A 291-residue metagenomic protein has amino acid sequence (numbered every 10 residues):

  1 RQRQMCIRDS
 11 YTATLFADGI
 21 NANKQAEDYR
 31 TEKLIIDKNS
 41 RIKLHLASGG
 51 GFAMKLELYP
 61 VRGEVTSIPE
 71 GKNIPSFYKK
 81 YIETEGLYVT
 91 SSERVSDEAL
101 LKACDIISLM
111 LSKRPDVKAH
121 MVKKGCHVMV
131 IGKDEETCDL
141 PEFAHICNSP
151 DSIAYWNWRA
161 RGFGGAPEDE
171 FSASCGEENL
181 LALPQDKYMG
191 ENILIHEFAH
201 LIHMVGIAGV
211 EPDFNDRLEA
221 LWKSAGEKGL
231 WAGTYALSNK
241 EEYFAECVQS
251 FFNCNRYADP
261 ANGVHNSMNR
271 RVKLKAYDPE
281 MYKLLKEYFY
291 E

Functional and structural regions predicted by a protein language model:
Q2-I7: Short, small-residue-biased leader/transition segments that mark boundaries at the very start of proteins
L15-N39: Solvent-exposed beta-strand/loop surfaces of large extracellular or lumenal domains
L34-P60: C-terminal beta-strand-rich structural cap/linker in extracellular carbohydrate-active enzymes
V61-E85: N-terminal low-complexity, Pro/Thr/Ser-rich intrinsically disordered segments that act as propeptides or flexible
I74-F77, T84-L87, S92, S96-K223 (+1 more regions): Acidic/His-rich structured neighborhood in mature extracellular/periplasmic domains
S91-R94, L230-S238, M268-L274: Active-site rim elements
V205-Y257: Post-HExxH zinc-binding segment in Zn-dependent metallohydrolases
V248-E291: Pan-zinc metallopeptidase signature
